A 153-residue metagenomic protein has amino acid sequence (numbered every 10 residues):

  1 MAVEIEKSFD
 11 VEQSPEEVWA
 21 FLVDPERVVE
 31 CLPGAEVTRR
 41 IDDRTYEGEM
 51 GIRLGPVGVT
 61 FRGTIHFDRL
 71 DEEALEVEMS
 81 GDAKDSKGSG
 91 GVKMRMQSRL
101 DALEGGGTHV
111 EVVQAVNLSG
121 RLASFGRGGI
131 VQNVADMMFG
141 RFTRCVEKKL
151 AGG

Functional and structural regions predicted by a protein language model:
M1, R40, G55-F61, G88-V92 (+1 more regions): A generic structural micro-feature
M1-T45, E49-R53, G152: Hydrophobic ligand-binding cavity/cleft-lining segments
A2-S8, T45-E47, T60-R62, E76-E78 (+2 more regions): Intrinsic-disorder/low-complexity, polar/charged segments enriched in Ser/Thr/Lys/Arg/Asp/Glu/Gln
K7-F9, A35-E36, R62-R69, M94-A102: Hydrophobic/aromatic beta-strand elements that line small-molecule binding cavities or substrate pockets in beta-rich
V18-L22, V28, F67, V112 (+1 more regions): Hydrophobic pocket/interface hotspot
R39-K84: Glycine-rich portal/gate segments that line the openings of hydrophobic small-molecule binding cavities
R69, E78, D82-V134: Beta-strand/loop substructures that line and gate deep hydrophobic ligand-binding cavities in soluble
L122-G153: A conserved amphipathic terminal alpha-helix motif
